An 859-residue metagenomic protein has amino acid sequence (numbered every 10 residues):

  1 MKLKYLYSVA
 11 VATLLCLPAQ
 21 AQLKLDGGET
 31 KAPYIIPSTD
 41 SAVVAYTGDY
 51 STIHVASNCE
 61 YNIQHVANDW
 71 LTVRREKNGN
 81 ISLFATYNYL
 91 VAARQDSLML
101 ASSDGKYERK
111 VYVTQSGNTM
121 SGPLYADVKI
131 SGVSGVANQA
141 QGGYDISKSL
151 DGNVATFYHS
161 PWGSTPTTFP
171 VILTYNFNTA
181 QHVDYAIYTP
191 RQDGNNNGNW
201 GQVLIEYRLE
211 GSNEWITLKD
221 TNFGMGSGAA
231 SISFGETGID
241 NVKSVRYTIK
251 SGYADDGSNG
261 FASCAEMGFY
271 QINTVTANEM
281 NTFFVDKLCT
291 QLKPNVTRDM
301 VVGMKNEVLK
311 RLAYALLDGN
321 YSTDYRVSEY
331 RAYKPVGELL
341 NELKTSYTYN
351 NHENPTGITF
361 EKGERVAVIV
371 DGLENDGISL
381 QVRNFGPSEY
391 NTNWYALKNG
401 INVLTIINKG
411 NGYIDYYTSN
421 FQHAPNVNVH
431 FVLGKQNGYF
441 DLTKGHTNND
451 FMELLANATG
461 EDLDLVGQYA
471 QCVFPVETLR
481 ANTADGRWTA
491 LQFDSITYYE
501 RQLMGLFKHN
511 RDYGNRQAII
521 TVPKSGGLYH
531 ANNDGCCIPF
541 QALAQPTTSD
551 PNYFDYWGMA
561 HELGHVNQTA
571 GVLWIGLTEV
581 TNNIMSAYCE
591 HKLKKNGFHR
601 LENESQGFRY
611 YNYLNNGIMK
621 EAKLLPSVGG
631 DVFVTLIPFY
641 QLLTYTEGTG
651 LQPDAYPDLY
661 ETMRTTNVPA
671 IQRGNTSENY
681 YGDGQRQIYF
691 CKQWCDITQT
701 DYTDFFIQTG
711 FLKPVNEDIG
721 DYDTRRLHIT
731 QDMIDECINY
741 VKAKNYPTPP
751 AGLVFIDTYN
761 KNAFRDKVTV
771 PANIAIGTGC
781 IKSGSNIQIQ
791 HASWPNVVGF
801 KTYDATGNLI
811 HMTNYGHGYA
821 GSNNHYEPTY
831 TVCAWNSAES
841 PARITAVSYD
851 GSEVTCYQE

Functional and structural regions predicted by a protein language model:
Y34, T52-F84: Surface-exposed binding patches on compact interaction domains or structured appendages
A92-D104: A short beta-strand micro-motif common to beta-rich folds, especially ectodomain repeats
N118-N178, R191-G198, V275, F800: Disordered, acidic Ser/Thr/Pro-rich linker "stalks" and the adjacent N-terminal cap of the next globular domain
T168-P170, N178-I187, N241-V242, F360-V366: Extended extracellular/luminal ectodomain segments enriched in beta-structured repeat modules
F169-P170, N195-T274: Trp- and acidic/polar-enriched beta-sheet ligand-binding modules for extracellular glycan and matrix recognition
T276-V336, Y645-T769: Pan-zinc metallopeptidase signature
E279-F440, K782-T855: Beta-strand-enriched, solvent-exposed domains that form extended recognition/catalytic surfaces
F451-L454, E461-T666, F690, W694: Catalytic cores of extracellular degradative/oxidative enzymes
